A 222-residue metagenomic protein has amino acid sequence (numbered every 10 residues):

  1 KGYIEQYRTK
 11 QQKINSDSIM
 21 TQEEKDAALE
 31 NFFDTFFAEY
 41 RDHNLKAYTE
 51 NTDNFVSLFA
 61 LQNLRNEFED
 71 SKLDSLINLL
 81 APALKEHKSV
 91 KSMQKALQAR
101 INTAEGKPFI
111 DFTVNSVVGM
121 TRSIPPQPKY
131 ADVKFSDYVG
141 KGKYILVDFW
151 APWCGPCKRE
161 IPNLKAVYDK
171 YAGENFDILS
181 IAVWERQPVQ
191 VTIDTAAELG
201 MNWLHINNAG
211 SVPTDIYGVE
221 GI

Functional and structural regions predicted by a protein language model:
K1-L84: Preference for long, solvent-exposed alpha-helical segments and helix-linker "stalks"
F55, L199-M201, N208-I222: Thiol/disulfide oxidoreductase modules built on the thioredoxin-like
S71, R100-V114: Alpha-helical linker/edge segments of TPR/alpha-solenoid repeat scaffolds and analogous pre-/post-domain helices
K85-K95: Boundary/linker segments of alpha-helical solenoid repeat arrays
T113-I145, T214-Y217: A short beta-strand-turn-helix
K143-Y144, F149-A166: Conserved redox-active cysteine motifs that mediate thiol-disulfide chemistry, especially di-cysteine Cys-X(1-2)-Cys
R159, A166, Q190-E198: Short alpha-helix adjacent to the SAM-binding motif of class I
G173-Q190, G200-S211: Thiol-based oxidoreductase modules, predominantly thioredoxin-like and allied folds used for disulfide exchange
